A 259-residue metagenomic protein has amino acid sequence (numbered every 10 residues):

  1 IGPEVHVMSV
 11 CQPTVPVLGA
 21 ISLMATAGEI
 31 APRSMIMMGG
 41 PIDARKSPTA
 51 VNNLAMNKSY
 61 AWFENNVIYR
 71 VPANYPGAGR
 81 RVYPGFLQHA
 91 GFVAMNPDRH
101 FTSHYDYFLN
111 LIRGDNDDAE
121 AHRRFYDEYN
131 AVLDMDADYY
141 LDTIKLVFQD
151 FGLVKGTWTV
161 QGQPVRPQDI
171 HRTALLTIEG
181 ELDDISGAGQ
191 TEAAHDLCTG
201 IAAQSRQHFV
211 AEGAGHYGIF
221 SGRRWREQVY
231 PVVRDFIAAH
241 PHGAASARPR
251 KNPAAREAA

Functional and structural regions predicted by a protein language model:
P3, P16-D138: Alpha/beta-hydrolase-fold enzymes
V7-S9, M38, I178: Short beta-strand immediately N-terminal to the catalytic nucleophile in serine-hydrolase-like folds
S9-V17: Gly/Ala-rich beta-loop-alpha elbow adjacent to hydrolase catalytic centers
F148-P167: Active-site nucleophile elbow and catalytic-triad environment of alpha/beta-hydrolase enzymes
I170-H171, L176-E179, D183: Short beta-strand/loop motif that positions the catalytic acidic residue of the alpha/beta-hydrolase fold
D184-Q190, A202: Conserved alpha/beta-hydrolase "acid-adjacent" motif
L197-Y217: Catalytic histidine neighborhood in serine/cysteine hydrolases with alpha/beta-hydrolase-type architecture
A211-E227, A247: Catalytic histidine-centered segment of alpha/beta-hydrolase-like enzymes
